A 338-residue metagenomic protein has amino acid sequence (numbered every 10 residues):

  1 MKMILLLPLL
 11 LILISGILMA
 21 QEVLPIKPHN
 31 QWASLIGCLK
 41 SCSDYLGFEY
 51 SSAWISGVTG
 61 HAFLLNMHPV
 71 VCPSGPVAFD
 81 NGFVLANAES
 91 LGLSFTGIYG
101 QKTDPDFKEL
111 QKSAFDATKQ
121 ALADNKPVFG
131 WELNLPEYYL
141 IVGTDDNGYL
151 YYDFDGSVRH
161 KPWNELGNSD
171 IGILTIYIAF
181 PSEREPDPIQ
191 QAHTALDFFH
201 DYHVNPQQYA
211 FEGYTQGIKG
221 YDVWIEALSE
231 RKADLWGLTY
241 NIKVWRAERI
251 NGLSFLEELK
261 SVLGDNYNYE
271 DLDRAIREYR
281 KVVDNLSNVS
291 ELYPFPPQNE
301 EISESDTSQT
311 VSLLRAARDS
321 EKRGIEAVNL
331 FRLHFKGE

Functional and structural regions predicted by a protein language model:
M1-L5: Positively charged n-region of N-terminal signal peptides that target proteins for export
L7-S15: Bacterial N-terminal signal peptides
G16-A20: Sec/Tat signal peptide C-region and signal peptidase I cleavage site
Q21-P105, A123-D124, F129-P136, T144-E338: Cys-His-centered catalytic/binding microenvironment captured across papain-like cysteine peptidases and homologous
D106, L110-D116: Mixed-charge, Lys/Arg-rich low-complexity intrinsically disordered regions
T118-A121: Short, surface-exposed secondary-structure edge patches
